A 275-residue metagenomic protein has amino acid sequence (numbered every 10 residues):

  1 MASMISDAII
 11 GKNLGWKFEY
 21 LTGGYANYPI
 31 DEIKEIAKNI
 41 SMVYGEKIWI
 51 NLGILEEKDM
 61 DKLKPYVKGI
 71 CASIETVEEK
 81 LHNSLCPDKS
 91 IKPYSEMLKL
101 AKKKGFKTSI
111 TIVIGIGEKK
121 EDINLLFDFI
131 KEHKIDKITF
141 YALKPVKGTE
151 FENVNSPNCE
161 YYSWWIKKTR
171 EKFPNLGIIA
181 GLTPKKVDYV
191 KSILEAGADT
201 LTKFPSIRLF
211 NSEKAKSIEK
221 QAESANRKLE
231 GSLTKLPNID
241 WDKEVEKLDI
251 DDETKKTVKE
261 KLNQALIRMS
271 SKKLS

Functional and structural regions predicted by a protein language model:
M1-I5, G11-E32, I36, I40-E96 (+2 more regions): Core AdoMet radical
M1-S6, E121-L125: Glycine-rich anion/phosphate-binding loops
F18-L21, K92-E150, Y161-I179: Conserved C-terminal portion of the radical SAM core fold that forms the substrate/S-adenosylmethionine-binding
Y25-N27, L52-K58, T76-E78, I114-E118 (+4 more regions): Active-site-proximal loop/turn and secondary-structure-junction residues that shape catalytic pockets, frequently
P29-L52, S73, K89-K107, N153-I178 (+1 more regions): Alpha-helix-loop-beta-strand connector modules within alpha/beta enzyme cores
E56-Y66, I116-K131, P184-A196: Catalytic cores of alpha/beta
H133-S275: Auxiliary Fe-S-binding modules of radical SAM enzymes
